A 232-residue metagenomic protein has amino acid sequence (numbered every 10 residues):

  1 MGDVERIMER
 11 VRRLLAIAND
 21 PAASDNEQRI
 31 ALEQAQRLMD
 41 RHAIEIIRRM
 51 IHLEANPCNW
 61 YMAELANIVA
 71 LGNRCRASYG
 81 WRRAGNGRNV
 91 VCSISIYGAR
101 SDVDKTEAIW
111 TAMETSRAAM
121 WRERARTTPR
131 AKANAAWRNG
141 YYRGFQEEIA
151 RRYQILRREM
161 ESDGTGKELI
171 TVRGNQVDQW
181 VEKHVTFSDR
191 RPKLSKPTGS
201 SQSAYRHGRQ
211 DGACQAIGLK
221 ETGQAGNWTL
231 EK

Functional and structural regions predicted by a protein language model:
M1-R49: Long alpha-helical, hydrophobic tracts
G2-E5, I44-K232: Extended, helix-rich structural scaffolds rather than catalytic motifs
